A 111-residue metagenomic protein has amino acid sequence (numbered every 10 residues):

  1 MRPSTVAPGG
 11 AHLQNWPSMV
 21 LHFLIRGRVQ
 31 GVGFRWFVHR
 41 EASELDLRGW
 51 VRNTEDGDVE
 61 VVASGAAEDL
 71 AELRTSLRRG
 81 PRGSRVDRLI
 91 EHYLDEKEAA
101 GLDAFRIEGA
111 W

Functional and structural regions predicted by a protein language model:
R2-W111: Intrinsically disordered, low-complexity, mixed-charge
